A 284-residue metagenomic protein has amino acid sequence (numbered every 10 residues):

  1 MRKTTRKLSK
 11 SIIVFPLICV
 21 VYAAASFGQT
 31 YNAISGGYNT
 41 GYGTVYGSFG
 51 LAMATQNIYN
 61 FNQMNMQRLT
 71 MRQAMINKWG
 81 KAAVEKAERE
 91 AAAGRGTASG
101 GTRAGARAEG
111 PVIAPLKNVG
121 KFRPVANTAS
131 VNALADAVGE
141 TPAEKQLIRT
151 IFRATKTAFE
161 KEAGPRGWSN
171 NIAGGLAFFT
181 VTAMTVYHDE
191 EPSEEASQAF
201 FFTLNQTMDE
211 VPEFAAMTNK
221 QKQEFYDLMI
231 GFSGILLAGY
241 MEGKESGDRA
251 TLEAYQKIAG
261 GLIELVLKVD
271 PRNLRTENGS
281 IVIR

Functional and structural regions predicted by a protein language model:
M1, M53, M64-M66, M71 (+6 more regions): Detector for methionine-enriched segments
M1-R2, S99: Low-complexity intrinsically disordered segments
R2-I13: Bacterial N-terminal signal peptides that target proteins for export
I12-A23: Bacterial N-terminal signal peptides
A24-G28: Bacterial Sec-dependent signal peptides at the C-terminal "C-region" and cleavage site
Q29-W168, D270: N-terminal Sec/ER secretory leader and immediately downstream segment of secreted/extracellular precursors
P111-I283: Mature extracellular/secreted ectodomains of secretory-pathway proteins
